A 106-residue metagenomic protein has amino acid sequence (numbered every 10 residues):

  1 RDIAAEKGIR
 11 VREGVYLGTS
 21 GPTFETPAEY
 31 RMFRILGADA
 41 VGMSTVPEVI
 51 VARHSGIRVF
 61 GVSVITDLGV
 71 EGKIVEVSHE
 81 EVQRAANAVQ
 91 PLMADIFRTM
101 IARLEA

Functional and structural regions predicted by a protein language model:
R1-K73, E80-A106: Glycine-rich phosphate- or other oxyanion-binding loops that anchor nucleotides, phosphorylated ligands
